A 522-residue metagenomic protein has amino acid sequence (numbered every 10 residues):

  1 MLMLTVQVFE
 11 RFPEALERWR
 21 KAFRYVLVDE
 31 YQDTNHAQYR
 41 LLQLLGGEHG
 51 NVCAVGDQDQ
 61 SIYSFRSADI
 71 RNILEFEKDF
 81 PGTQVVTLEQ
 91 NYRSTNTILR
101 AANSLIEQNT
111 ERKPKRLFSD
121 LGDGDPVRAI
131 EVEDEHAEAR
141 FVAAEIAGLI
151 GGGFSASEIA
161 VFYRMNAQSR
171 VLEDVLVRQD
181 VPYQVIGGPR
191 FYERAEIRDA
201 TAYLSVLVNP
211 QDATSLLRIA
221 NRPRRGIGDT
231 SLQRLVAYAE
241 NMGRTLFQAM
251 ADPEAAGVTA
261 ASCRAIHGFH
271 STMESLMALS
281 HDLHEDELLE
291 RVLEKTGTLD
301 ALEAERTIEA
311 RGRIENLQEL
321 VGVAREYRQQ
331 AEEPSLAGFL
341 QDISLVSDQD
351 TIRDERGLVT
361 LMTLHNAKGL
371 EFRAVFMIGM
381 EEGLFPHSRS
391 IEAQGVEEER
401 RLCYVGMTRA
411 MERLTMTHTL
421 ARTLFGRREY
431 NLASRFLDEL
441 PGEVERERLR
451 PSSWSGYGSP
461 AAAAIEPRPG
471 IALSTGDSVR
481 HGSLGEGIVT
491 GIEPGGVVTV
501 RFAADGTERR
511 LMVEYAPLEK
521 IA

Functional and structural regions predicted by a protein language model:
M1-E75, Q90-S94, V292: Conserved helicase NTPase motor core
P13, P81-Q84, E89-P182, S205-P210 (+5 more regions): Helicase P-loop NTPase motor core
Y25, S155, S169-V181, R194 (+1 more regions): Conserved helicase C-terminal RecA-like lobe
D59-R66, R93-S94, V185-V208, A220: Short alpha-helix plus adjacent loop in nuclease-associated cores
F385, V497-R501, D505-P517: A short macromolecule-binding patch
E447-S478: Mixed-charge, Lys/Arg-rich low-complexity intrinsically disordered regions
G487-V489: Conserved hydrophobic positions within beta-strands
